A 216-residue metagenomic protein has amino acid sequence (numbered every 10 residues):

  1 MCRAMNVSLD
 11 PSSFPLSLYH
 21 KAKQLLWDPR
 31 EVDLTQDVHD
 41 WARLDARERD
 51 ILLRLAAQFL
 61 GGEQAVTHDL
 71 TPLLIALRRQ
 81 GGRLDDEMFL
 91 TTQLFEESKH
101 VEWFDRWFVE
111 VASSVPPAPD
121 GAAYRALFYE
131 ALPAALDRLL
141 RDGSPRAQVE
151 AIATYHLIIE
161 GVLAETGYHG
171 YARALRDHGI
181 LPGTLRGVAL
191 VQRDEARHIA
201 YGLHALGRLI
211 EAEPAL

Functional and structural regions predicted by a protein language model:
M1-L216: Non-heme di-metal
